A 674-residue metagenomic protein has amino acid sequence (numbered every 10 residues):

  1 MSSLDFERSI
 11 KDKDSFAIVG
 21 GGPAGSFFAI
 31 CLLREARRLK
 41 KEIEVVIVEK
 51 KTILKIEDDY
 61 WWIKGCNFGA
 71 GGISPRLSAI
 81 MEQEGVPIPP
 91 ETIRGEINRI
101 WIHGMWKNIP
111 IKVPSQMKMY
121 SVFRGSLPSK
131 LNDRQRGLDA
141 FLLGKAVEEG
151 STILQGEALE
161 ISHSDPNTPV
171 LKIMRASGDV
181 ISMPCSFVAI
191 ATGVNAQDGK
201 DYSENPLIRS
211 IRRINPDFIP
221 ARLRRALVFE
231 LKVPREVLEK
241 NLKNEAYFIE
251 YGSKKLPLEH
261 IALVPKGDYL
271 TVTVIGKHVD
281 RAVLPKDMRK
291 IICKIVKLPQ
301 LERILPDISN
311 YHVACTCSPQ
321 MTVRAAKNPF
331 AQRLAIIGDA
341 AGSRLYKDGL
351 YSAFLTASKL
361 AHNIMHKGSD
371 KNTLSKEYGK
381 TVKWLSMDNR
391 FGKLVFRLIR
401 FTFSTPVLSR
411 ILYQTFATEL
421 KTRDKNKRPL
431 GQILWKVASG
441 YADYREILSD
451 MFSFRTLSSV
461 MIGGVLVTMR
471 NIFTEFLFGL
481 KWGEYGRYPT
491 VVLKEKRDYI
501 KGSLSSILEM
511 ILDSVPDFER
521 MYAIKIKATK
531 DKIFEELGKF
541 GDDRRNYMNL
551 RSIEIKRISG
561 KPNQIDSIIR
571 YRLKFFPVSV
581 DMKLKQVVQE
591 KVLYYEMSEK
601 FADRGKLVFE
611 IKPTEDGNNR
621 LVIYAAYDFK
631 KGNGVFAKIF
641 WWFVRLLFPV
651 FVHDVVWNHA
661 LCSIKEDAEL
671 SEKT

Functional and structural regions predicted by a protein language model:
C31-R34, G144-P299: Predominantly flavin-linked oxidoreductase catalytic cores and closely associated redox partners
L33-I63: Glycine-rich FAD pyrophosphate-binding loop
T52-K107: N-terminal FAD cofactor-binding segment of flavoenzymes
G69-I73, M117-K145, A226-E230, V279-D287: Short beta-strand to alpha-helix junction loop
I93, K255-P257, H278-G368, N372-S375: FAD/FMN-dependent oxidoreductases across multiple families
M365-K501: C-terminal helical "tail/cap" subdomain of flavin- and related membrane-associated enzymes
R497-N563: Hydrophobic ligand-binding cavity/cleft-lining segments
M597-D654, N658: Beta-strand/loop substructures that line and gate deep hydrophobic ligand-binding cavities in soluble
